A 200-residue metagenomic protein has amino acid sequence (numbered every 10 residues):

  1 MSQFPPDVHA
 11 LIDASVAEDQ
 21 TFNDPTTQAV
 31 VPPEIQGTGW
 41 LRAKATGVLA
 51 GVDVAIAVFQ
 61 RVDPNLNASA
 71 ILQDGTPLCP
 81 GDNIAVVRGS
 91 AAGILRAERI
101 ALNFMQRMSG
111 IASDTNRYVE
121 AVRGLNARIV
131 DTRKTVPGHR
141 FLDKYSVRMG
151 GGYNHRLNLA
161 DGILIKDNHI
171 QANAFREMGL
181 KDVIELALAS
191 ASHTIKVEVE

Functional and structural regions predicted by a protein language model:
S2-E200: Acidic/glycine-rich phosphate/pyrophosphate-binding loops and surrounding catalytic core that coordinate Mg2+
